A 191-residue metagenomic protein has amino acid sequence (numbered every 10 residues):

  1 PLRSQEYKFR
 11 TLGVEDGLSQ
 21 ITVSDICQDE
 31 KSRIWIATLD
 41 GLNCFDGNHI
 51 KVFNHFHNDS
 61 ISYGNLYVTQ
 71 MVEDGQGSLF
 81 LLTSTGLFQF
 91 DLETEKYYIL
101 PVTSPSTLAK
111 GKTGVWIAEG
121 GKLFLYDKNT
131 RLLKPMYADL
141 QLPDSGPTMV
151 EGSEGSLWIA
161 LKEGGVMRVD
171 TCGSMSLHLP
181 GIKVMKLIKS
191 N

Functional and structural regions predicted by a protein language model:
P1-N191: Carboxylate-rich, polar loop motifs that coordinate divalent cations or form catalytic acidic clusters
